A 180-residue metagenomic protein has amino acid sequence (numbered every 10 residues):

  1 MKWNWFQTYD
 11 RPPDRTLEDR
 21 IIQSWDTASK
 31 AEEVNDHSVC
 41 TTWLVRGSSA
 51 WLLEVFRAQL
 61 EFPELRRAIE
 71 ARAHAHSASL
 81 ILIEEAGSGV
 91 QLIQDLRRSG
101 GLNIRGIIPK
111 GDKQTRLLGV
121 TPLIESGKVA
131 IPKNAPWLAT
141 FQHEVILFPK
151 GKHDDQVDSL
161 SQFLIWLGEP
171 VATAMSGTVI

Functional and structural regions predicted by a protein language model:
M1-A28: ATPase catalytic-site recognition across NTP-hydrolyzing enzymes
K2, T8, F163-I180: Acidic two-metal-ion nuclease catalytic site recognized across multiple nuclease folds, prominently DnaQ/RNase D-T
R20-I22, V39-T41, R46-F148: Mg2+-dependent endonuclease catalytic cores in nucleic-acid-processing enzymes, primarily RNase H-like
S24-T27, E85-A86, D155-Q156: Generic detector of well-ordered alpha-helical packing
W25-S38: An active-site-proximal beta-strand-loop segment
